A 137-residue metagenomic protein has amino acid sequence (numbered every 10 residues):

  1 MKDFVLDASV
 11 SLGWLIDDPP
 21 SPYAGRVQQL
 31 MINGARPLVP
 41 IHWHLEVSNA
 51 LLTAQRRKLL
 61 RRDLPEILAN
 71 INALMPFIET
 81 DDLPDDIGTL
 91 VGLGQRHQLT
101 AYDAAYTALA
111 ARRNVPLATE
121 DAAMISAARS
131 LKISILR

Functional and structural regions predicted by a protein language model:
M1-D3, T80, T107-R137: Acidic, PIN/NYN-like endoribonuclease modules and their adjacent C-terminal/linker elements
M1-H42, A54-E66, L131: Short, well-structured N-terminal submotif of metal-dependent ribonuclease cores
V10, W43, D85, Y106 (+1 more regions): Alpha-helix capping/helix-boundary segments
Y23, E46, T89, S126-A127: Phosphate- and divalent-cation-binding pockets in alpha/beta enzyme and binding domains that engage nucleotide-derived
L30-I32, A73, D85, G92-R96 (+1 more regions): Long, hydrophilic "mature protein body" segments
H42-L45, Y102: Aromatic- and histidine-enriched alpha-helix N-cap/loop-to-helix transition segments that scaffold the rims
S48-I78, T89: Active-site-proximal, substrate-binding regions of enzyme catalytic domains and RNA-binding/basic surfaces
P76-P116, E120: Active-site neighborhoods of divalent-metal-dependent phosphate/nucleic-acid chemistry enzymes
